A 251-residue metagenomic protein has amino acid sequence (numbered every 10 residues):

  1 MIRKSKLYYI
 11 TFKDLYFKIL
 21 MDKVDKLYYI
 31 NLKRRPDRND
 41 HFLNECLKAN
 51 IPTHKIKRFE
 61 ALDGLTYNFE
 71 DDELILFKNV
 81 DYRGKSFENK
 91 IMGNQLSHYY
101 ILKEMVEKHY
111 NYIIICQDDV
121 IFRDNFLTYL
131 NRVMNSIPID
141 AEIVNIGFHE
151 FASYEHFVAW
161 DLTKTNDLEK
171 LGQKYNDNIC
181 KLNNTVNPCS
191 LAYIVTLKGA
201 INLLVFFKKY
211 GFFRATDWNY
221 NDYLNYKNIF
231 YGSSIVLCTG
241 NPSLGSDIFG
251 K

Functional and structural regions predicted by a protein language model:
I2-C116, V120-K251: An acidic/histidine-cluster motif and surrounding catalytic segment that typifies divalent-metal-assisted enzyme active
